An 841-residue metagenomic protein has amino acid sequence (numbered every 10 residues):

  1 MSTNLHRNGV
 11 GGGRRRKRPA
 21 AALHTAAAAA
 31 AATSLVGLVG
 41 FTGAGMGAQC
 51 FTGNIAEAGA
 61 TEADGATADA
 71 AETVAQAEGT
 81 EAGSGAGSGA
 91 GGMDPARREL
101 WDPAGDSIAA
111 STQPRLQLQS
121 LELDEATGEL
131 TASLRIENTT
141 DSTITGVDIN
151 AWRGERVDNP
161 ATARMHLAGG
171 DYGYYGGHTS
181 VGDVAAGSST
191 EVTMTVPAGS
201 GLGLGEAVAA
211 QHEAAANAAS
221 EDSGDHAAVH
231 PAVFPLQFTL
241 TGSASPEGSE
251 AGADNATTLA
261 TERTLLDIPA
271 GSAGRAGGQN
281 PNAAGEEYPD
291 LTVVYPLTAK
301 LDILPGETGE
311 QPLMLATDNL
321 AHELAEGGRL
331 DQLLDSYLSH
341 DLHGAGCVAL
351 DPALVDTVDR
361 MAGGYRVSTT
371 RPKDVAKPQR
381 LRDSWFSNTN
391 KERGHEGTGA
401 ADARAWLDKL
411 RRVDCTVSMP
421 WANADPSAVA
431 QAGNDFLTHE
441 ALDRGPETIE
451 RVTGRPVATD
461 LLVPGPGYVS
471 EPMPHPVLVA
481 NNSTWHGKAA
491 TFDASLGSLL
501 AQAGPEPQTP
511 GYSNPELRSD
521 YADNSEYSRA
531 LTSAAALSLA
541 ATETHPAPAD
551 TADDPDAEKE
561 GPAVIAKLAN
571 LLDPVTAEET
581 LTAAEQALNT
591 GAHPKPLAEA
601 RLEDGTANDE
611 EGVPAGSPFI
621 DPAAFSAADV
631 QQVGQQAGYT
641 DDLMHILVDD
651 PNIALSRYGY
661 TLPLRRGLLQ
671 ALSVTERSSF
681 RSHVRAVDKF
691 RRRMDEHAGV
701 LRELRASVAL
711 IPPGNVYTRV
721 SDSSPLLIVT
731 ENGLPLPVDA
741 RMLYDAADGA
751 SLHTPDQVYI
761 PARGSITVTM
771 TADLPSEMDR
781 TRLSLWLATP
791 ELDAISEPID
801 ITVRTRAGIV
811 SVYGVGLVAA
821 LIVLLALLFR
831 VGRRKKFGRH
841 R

Functional and structural regions predicted by a protein language model:
S2-N54, A58, V818-G832: Secretory targeting and sorting signals
M93-T127, D695-T718, A746-A750: Low-complexity, acidic Ser/Thr/Pro/Gly-rich terminal tails and inter-domain linkers that flank the onset of structured
L121-A126, E137-T143, G154-R156, E731-L736 (+1 more regions): Short solvent-exposed strand-capping/beta-turn motif centered on an Asx-Ser/Thr pair
V157-G182, A746-D756, A762-G764, M778: Short beta-strand and strand-turn-strand segments in soluble, beta-rich domains
S200-G274, E777-G816, A820-K836: Terminal connector regions
E262-K409: Active-site beta->alpha N-cap acidic-glycine motif
S339-H340, R444-V457, G467-A709, W786-P790: Catalytic grooves of carbohydrate-active enzymes
V684-I809: Membrane-proximal extracellular "stem/stalk" segments of glycoproteins immediately N-terminal to a transmembrane helix
